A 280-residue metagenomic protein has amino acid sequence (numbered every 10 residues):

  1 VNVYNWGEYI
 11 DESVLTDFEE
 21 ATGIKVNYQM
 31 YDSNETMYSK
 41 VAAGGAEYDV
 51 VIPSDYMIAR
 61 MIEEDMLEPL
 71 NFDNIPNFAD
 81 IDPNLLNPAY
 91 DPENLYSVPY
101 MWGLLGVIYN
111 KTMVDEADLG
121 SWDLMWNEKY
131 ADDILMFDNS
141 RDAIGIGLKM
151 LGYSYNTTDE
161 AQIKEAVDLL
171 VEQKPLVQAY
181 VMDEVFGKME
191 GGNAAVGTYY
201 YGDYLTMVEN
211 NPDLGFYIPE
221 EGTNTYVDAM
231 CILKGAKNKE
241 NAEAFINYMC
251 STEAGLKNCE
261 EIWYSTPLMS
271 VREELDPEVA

Functional and structural regions predicted by a protein language model:
V1-M61: Early extracytoplasmic/lumenal segment of secretory-pathway proteins
W6-Y9, Y31, Y38, Y56 (+6 more regions): Tryptophan-centric aromatic hotspots in well-structured domains and transmembrane helices
D11, E47-N193: Extracytoplasmic ligand-binding site segments that recognize negatively charged/polar headgroups
N27-Q29, Q178-Y180, Y217: General small-molecule cofactor/ligand-binding pocket signal
M37-Y38, I58, W122, V185-K188 (+3 more regions): Short, hydrophobic alpha-helical packing/hinge segments within bilobed ligand-binding/sensory domains
M57-R60, E190, V196-D213: A ligand-binding cleft/hinge motif common to bilobed small-molecule-binding domains
I163-E172, N210-K234, S270: Periplasmic-binding protein-like
N224, D228, L233-A280: Mature extracytoplasmic/periplasmic domains
